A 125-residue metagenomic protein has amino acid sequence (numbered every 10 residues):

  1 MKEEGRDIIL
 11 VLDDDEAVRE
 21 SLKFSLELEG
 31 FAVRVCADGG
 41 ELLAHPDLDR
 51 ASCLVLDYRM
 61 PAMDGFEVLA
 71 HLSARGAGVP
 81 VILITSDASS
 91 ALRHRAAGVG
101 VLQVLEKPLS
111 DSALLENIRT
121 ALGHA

Functional and structural regions predicted by a protein language model:
E16-R34, V99: Two-component/phosphorelay signaling modules centered on CheY-like receiver
C36-G40: Conserved Asp/Asn-Gly motif in the active-site loop of CheY-like receiver
D49-V55: Active-site beta3 strand of CheY-like receiver
M60: Receiver (REC) domain active-site loop signature in two-component systems and cognate sites in sensor histidine kinases
A91, L109-I118: C-terminal output helix
L102: Short, glycine/charged-rich "phosphate-handling" switch motifs in NTP-dependent and phosphotransfer domains
